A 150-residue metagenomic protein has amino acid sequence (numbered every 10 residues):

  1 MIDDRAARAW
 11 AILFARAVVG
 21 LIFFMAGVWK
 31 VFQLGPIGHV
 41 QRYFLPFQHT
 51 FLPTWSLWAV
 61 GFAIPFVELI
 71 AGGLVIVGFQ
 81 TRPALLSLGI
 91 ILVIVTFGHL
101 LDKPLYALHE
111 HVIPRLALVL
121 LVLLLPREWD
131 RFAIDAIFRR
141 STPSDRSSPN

Functional and structural regions predicted by a protein language model:
M1-H39, T50, T54-I70, V77-N150: Extended, low-polarity transmembrane helix blocks
V40-F44: Glycine- and aromatic-enriched periplasmic loops at the membrane-periplasm interface of multi-pass inner-membrane
F47: Short, helix-capping/interhelical loops that line the mouth of catalytic, cofactor-, or ligand-binding pockets
